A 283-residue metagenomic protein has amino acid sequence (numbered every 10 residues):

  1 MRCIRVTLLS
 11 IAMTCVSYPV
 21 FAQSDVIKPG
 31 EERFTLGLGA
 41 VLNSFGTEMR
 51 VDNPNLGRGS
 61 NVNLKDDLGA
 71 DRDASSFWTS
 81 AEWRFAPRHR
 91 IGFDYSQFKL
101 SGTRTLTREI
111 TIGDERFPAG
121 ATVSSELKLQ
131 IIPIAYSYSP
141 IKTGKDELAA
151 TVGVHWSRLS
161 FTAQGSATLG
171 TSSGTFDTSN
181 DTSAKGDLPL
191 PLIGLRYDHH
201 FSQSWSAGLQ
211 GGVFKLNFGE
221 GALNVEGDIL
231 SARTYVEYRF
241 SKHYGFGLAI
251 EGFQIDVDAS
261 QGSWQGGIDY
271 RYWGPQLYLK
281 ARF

Functional and structural regions predicted by a protein language model:
M1-E32: Cleavable N-terminal export/targeting peptides
A22-F98, K280-R282: Short glycine/proline- and aromatic-enriched beta-strand/turn motifs that initiate or cap beta-hairpins
G37-V41, D94-S96, T151-H155, Q210-G212 (+1 more regions): Transmembrane beta-strands of outer-membrane beta-barrel proteins
L38-A40, T79-W83, I134-Y138, V152-V154 (+5 more regions): Residues on the lipid-exposed face of transmembrane beta-strands in outer-membrane beta-barrel proteins
G46-A74, Q97-Q130, W156-L188, L216-V225 (+1 more regions): Extracellular/periplasm-exposed beta-strand and loop segments of Gram-negative cell-envelope proteins, dominated by
S76, L188-G194, S206, G227-Y235 (+1 more regions): Transmembrane beta-barrel architecture of outer membranes
R88-I91, G144-D146, Q203-A207, F240-F246: Repeated loop/turn-to-beta-strand initiation elements of outer-membrane beta-barrel proteins
R196-K215: Surface-exposed extracellular loop regions of Gram-negative outer-membrane beta-barrel proteins
